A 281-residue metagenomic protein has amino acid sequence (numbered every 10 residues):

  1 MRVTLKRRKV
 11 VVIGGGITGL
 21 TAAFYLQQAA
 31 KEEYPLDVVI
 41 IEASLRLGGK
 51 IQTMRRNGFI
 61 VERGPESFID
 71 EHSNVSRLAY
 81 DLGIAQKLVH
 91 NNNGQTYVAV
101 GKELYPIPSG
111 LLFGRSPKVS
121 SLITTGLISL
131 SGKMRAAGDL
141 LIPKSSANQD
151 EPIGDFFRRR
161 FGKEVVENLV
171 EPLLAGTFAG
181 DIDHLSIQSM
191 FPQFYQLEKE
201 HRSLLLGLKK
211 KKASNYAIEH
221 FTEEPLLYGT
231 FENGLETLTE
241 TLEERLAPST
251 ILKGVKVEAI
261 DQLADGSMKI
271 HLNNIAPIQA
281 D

Functional and structural regions predicted by a protein language model:
T4-T18: Beta1/beta-strand and adjacent pyrophosphate-binding region of the FAD-binding site in flavoprotein oxidoreductases
V11-I13, I41, V257, P277-D281: Short hydrophobic core segments
Q27-R55: Glycine-rich FAD pyrophosphate-binding loop
N57-P143: Dinucleotide-binding Rossmann-like beta1-alpha1 core, especially the glycine-rich loop that anchors the ADP
V89, T250-L252, I278: General small-molecule cofactor/ligand-binding pocket signal
R135-A259: Active-site/ligand-binding neighborhood in enzyme catalytic cores
E258-I278: Conserved beta-strand-loop-beta-strand element in the redox core of flavoprotein oxidoreductases
